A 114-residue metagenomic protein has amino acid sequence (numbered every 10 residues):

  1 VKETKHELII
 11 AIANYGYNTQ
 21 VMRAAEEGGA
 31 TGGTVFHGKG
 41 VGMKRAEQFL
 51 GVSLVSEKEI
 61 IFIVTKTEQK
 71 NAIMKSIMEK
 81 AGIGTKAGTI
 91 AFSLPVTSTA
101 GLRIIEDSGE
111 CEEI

Functional and structural regions predicted by a protein language model:
V1-I114: Positively charged, small/polar-rich N-terminal and surface patches that mediate targeting and assembly and bind
